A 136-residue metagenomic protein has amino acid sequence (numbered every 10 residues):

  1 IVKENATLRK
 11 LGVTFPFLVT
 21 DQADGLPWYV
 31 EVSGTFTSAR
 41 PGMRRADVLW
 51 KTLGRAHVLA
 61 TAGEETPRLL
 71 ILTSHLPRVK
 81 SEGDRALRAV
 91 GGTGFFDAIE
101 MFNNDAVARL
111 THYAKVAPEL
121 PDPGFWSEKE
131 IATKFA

Functional and structural regions predicted by a protein language model:
I1-F17: A short acidic/basic microdomain associated with nuclease active sites
I1-V2, I71, I99, I131: Weak global preference for isoleucine
F17-D24: Active-site beta-strand termini and strand-to-loop segments that position acidic
T20, H57, E65, L76-A136: Non-catalytic C-terminal interaction segments of nucleic acid-processing enzymes
L26-G91: Catalytic cores of nucleic-acid endonucleases
